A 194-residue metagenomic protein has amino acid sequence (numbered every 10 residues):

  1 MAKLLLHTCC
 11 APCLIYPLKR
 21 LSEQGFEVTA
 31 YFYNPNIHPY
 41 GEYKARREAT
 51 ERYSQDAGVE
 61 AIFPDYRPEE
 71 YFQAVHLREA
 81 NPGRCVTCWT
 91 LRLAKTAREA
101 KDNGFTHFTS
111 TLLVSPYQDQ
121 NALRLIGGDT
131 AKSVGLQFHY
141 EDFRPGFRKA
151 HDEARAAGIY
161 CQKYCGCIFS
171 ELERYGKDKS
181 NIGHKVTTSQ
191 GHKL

Functional and structural regions predicted by a protein language model:
M1-L194: Nucleotide-activated chemistry modules centered on ATP-dependent adenylation/adenylyltransferase
